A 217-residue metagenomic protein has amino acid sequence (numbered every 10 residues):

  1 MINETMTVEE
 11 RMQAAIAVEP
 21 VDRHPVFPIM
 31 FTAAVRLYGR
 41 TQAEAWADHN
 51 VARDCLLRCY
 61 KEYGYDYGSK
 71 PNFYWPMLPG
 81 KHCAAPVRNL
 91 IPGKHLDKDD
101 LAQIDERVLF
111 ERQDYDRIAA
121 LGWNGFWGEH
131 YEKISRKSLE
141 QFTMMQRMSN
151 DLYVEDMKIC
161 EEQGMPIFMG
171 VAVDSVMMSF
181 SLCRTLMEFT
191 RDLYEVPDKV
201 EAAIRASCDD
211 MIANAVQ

Functional and structural regions predicted by a protein language model:
M1-Q217: Catalytic cores of TIM-barrel enzymes
